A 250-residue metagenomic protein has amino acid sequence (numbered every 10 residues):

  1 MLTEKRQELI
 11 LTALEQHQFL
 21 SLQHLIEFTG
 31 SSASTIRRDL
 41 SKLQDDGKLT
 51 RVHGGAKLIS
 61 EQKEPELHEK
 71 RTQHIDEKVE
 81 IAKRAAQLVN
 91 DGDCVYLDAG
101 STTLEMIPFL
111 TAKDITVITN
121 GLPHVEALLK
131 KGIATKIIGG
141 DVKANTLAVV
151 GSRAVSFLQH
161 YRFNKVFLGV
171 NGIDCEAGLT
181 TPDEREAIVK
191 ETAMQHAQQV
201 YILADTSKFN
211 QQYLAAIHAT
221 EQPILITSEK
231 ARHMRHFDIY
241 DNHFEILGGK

Functional and structural regions predicted by a protein language model:
L2-K5, L11-T12, L22, E126-K250: Conserved phosphate- and dinucleotide-binding cores of soluble alpha/beta proteins, encompassing both enzyme active
L2-L9, E15-Q23, E27-T29, S34-A99 (+2 more regions): HTH-adjacent hinge/linker in prokaryotic transcriptional regulators
I10, I36, A85, L97 (+4 more regions): Hydrophobic structural packing positions in well-ordered secondary structure
T35, T102-T103, T116-T119, T180-T181 (+1 more regions): Ser/Thr-centric signal marking residues that sit in or immediately flank functional binding/regulatory motifs
V95-L97, I115-N120, I202, I224-S228: Short, hydrophobic beta-strand segments that form beta-sheet elements in well-ordered domains
S101, L122-P123, K230-A231: Alpha-helix/helix-capping structural signal
T103-M106, Q211-Q212: Short glycine/serine/threonine-rich phosphate/pyrophosphate-binding segments that cradle anionic phosphate groups
